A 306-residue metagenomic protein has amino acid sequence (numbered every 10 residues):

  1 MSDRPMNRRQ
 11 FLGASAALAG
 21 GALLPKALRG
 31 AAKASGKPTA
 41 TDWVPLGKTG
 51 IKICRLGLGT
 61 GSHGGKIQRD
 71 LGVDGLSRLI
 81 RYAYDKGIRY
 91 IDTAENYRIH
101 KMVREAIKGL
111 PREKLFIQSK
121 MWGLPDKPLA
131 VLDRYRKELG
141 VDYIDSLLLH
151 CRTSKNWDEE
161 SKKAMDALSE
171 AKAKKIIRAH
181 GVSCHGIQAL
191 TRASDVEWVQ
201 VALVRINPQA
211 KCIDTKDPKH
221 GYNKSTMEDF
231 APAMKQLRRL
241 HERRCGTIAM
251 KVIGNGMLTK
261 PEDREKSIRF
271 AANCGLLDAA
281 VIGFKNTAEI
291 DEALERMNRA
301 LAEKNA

Functional and structural regions predicted by a protein language model:
S2-K114, A167, A173, F270 (+1 more regions): N-terminal binding-site loop/beta-alpha segment at the start of enzyme catalytic domains that lines or forms
P38-V44, H100-K101, P128-R134, I187-Q188 (+1 more regions): Alpha-helical scaffolding within the catalytic cores of extracellular/periplasmic polymer-degrading hydrolases
L46, L58, I91, I117 (+4 more regions): Conserved, mostly hydrophobic/aromatic
K48-G50, R104-R112, Y135-D142, S194-E197 (+1 more regions): Acidic (Asp/Glu)-rich catalytic clusters
S62-V73, S119-D126, L258-K260: Active-site mouth loops of central-metabolism enzymes
D70-Y82, D126-E138, G186-T191, D263-F270: Short, acidic/polar
G123-L124, C151-A306: Beta/alpha (TIM)-barrel catalytic core signal, keyed to glycine-rich beta->alpha loops juxtaposed to Asp/Glu that bind
L139-K155: Active-site groove signature of glycoside hydrolases
